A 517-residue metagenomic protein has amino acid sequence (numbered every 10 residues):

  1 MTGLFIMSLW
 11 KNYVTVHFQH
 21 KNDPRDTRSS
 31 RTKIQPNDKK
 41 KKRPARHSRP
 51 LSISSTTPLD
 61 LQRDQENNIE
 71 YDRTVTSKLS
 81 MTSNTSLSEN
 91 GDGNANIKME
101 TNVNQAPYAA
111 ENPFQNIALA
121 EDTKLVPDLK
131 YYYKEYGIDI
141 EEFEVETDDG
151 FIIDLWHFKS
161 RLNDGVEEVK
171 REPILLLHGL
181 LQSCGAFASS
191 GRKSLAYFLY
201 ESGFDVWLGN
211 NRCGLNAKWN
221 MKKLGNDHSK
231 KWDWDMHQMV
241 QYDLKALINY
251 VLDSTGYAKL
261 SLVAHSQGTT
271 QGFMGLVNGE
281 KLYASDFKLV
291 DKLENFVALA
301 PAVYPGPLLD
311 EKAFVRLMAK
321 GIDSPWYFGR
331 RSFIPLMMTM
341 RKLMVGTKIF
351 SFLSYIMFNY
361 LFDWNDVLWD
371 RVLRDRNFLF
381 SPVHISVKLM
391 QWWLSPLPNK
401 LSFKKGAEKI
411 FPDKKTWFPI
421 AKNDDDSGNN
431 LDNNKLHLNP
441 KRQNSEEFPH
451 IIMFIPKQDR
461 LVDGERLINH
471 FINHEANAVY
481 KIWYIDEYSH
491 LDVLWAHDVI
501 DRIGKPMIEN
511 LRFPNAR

Functional and structural regions predicted by a protein language model:
M1-N37, D253-A258, Q267-P419: Alpha/beta-hydrolase-fold enzymes
T15, S30, K40-R46, S52-S55 (+3 more regions): An N-terminal hydrophobic leader/cap segment in hydrolases
A118-A120, T147-L224: Short, surface-exposed "cap/lid" segments of acyl-processing enzymes
H178-G179, L260-T269, P456: Conserved alpha/beta-hydrolase "nucleophile elbow" surrounding the catalytic nucleophile
S229-S254: Alpha/beta-hydrolase active-site loop
E447, I452-I455, D459: Short beta-strand/loop motif that positions the catalytic acidic residue of the alpha/beta-hydrolase fold
R460-R466: Conserved alpha/beta-hydrolase "acid-adjacent" motif
K481-R517: Catalytic active-site module of serine/aspartate enzymes centered on a nucleophile-bearing elbow/loop
